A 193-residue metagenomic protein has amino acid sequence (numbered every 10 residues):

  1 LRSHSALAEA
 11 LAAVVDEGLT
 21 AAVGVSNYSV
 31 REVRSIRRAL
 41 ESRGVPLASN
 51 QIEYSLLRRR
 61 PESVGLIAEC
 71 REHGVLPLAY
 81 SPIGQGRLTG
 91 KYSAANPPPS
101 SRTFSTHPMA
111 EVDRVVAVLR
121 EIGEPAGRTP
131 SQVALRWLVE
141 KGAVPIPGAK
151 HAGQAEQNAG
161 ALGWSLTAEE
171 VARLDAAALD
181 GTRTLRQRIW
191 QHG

Functional and structural regions predicted by a protein language model:
L1-T182, I189-G193: Beta/alpha (TIM)-barrel catalytic core signal, keyed to glycine-rich beta->alpha loops juxtaposed to Asp/Glu that bind
